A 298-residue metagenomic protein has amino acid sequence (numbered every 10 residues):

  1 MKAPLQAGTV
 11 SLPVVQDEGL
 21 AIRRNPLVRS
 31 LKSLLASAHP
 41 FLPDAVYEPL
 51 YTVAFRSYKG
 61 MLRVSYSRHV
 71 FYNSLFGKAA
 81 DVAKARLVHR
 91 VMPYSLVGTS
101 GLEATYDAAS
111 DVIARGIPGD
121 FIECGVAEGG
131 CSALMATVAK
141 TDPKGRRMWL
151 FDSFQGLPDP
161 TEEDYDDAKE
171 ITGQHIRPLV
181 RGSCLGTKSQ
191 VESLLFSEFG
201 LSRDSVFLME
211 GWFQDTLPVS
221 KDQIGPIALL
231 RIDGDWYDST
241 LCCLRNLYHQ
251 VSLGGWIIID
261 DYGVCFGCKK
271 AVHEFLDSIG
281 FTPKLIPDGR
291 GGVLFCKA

Functional and structural regions predicted by a protein language model:
K2-V91: Membrane-proximal basic amphipathic "stem/tether" segments
K78-T99, S110, R115-A298: S-adenosylmethionine/decaboxylated-SAM
G101-A104: N-terminal pre-P-loop "Q-motif" helix
